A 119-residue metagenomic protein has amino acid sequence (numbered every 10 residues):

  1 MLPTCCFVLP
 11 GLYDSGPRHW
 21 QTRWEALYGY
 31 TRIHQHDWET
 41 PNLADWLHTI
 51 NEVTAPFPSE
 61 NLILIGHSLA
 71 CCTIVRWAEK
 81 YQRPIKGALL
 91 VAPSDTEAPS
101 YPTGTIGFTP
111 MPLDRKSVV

Functional and structural regions predicted by a protein language model:
L2-E60: Active-site catalytic motif of lipid deacylating hydrolases and related acyltransferases
G11, Q35-W38, L89-A98: Active-site nucleophile loop of the alpha/beta-hydrolase fold
L43-L47, P93-D114: Flexible "cap/lid" loop of the alpha/beta hydrolase fold
L64-I65, A88: Conserved alpha/beta-hydrolase fold motif
I65-I74: Gly/Ala-rich beta-loop-alpha elbow adjacent to hydrolase catalytic centers
R76-K80: Active-site signature of alpha/beta-hydrolase-fold catalytic machinery across serine- and Asp/Cys-nucleophile hydrolases
V118: Conserved small/polar residues in nucleotide/adenosyl-binding loops
